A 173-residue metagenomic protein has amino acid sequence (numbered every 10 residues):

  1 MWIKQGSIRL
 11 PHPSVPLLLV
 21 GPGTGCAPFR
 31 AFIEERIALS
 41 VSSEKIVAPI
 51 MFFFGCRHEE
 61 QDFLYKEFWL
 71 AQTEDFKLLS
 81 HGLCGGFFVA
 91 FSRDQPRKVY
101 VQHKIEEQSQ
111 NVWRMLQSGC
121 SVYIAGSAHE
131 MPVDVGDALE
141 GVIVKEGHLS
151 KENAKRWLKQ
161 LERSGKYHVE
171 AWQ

Functional and structural regions predicted by a protein language model:
M1-G6, P11-L17: Extended, H/D-rich, highly charged conserved domains that either
M1-Q5, I37-Q173: Reductase modules of NAD(P)H-dependent flavoproteins
R9-P11, A27-R30, D62, V133-D134: Short helix/loop capping segments that flank catalytic or ligand/cofactor-binding pockets
P13-A38: Active-site beta-strand/loop microenvironment that shapes enzyme catalytic pockets
